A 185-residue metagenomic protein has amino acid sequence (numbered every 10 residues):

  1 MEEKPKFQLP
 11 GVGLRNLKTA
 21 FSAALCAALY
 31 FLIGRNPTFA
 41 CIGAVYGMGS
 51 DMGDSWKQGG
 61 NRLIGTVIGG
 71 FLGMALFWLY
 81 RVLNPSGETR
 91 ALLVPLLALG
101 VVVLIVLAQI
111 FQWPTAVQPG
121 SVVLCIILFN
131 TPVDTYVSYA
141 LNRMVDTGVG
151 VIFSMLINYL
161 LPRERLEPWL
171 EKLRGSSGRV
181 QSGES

Functional and structural regions predicted by a protein language model:
M1-S185: Alpha-helical transmembrane segments and their membrane-interface boundaries that form or gate the permeation pathway
